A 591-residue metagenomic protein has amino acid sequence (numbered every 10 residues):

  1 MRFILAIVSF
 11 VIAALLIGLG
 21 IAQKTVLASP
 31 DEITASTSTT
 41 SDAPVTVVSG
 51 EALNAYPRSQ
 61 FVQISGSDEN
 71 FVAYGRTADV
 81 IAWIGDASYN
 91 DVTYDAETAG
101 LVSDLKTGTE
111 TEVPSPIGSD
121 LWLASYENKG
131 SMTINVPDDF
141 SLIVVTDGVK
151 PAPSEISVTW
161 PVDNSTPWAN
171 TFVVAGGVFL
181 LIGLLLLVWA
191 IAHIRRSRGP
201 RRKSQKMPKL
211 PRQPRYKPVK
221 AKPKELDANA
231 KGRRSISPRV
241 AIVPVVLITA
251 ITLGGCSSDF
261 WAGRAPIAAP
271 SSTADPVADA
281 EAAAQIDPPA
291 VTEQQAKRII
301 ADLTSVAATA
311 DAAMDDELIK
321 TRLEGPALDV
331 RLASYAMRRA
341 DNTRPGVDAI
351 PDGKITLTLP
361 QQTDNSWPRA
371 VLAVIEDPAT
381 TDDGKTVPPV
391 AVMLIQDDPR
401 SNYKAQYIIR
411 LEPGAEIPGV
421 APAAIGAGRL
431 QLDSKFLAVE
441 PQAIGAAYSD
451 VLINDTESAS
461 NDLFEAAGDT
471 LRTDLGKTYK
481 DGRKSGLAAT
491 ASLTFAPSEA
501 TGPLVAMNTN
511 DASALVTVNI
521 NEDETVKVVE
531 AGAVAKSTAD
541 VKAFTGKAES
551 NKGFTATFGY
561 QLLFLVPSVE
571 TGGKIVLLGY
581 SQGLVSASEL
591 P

Functional and structural regions predicted by a protein language model:
M1-S29: Hydrophobic secretory-pathway targeting helix
F3-I4, P167-E225: Juxtamembrane interface at the cytosolic side of transmembrane helices
A28-P161: Extracytoplasmic/periplasmic regions of membrane proteins
S67-E69, D279, A283-N342, V420-S492: Core segments of small alpha/beta cavity-forming domains
I248-L253: Bacterial Sec-type N-terminal signal peptides, specifically the leucine/valine-rich hydrophobic h-region
G254-W261: Bacterial signal peptide processing site
G263, A379-D450, T509-T517, K527-V529 (+1 more regions): Short beta-strand edge/turn micro-motifs at domain boundaries
T343-V387, A491-A531: Surface-exposed, charged secondary-structure patches
